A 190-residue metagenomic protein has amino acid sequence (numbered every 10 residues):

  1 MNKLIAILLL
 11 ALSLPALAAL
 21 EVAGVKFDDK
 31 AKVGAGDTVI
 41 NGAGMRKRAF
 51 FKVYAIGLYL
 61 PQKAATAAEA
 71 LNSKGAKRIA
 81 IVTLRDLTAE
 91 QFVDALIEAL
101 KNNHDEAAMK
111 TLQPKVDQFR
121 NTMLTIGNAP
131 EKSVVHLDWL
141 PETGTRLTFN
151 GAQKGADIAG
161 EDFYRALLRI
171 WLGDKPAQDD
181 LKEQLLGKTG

Functional and structural regions predicted by a protein language model:
M1-L4: Positively charged n-region of N-terminal signal peptides that target proteins for export
A6-L10: Hydrophobic helical h-region of N-terminal Sec-dependent signal peptides in bacterial secretory/periplasmic proteins
S13-P15: N-terminal signal peptide c-region/cleavage motif recognized by signal peptidases
A19-S73: N-terminal secretory signal peptides
A64-E142: Mid-length scaffold segments of soluble, non-membrane domains
F149-A152: Short strand-turn-strand beta-turns centered on an Asx-Gly dipeptide
K154-L181: Flexible glycine-rich active-site/ligand-binding loops centered on an Asp-His dyad
D179-G190: Cysteine/selenocysteine-centered motifs that mediate thiol-based redox chemistry or coordinate metal-sulfur cofactors
